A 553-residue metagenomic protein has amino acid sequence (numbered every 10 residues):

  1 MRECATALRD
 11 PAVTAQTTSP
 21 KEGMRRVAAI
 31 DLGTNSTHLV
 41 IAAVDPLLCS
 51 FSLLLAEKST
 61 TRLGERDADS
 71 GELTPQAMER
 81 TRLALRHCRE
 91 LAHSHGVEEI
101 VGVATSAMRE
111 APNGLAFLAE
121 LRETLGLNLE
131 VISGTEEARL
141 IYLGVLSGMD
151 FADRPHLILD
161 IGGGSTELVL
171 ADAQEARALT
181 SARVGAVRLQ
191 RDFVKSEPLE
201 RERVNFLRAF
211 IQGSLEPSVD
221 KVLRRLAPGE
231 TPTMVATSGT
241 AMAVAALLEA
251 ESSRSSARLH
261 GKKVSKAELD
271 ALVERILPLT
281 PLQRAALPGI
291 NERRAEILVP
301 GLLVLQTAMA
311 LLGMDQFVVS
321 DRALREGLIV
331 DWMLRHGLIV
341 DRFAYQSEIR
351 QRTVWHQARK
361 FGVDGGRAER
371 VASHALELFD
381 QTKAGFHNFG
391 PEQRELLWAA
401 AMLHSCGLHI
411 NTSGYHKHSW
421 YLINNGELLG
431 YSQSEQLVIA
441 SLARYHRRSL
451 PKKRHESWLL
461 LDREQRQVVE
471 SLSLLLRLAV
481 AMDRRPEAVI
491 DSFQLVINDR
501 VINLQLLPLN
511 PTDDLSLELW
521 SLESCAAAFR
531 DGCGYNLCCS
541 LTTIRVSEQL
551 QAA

Functional and structural regions predicted by a protein language model:
M1-R26: Non-catalytic pre-domain segments flanking phosphatase-related domains
A5-L8, V27, I41, R66-V97 (+7 more regions): Helical "lid/coupling" subdomains associated with nucleotide-phosphate turnover
K21-S52: N-terminal basic/disordered segments at the start of proteins
L48-L63: N-terminal glycine-rich anion-binding loops that anchor highly charged ligand groups
P155-V169: A generic, well-ordered mixed alpha/beta core segment in the N-terminal half of proteins
R484-I490, R530-Y535: Short secondary-structure junctions
L515-N536: Short, non-transmembrane amphipathic alpha-helical segments
G532-L550: A short amphipathic beta-strand at an alpha->beta junction
